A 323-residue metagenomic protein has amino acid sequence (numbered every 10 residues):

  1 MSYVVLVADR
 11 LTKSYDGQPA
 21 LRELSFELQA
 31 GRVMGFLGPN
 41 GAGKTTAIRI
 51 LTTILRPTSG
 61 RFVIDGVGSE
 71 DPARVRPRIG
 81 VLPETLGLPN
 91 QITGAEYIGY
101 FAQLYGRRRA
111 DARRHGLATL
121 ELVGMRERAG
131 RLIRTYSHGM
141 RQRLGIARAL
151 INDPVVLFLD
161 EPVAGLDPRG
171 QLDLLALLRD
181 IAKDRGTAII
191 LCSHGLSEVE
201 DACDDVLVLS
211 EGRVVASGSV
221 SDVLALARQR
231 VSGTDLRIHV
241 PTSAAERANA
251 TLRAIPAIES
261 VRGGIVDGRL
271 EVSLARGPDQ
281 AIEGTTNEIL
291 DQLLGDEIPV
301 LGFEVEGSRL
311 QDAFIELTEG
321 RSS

Functional and structural regions predicted by a protein language model:
G60-E70, R74-V75: Conserved ABC transporter NBD signature motif
G99, Q103, A110-R128: Conserved ABC ATPase "signature" region
I146: Hydrophobic anchor residue at the start of the ABC signature
D153: Conserved catalytic motifs of ABC-family nucleotide-binding domains
L157-D160: Catalytic Walker B motif of ABC-type/P-loop ATPase nucleotide-binding domains
L175-R276: ABC transporter nucleotide-binding domain
